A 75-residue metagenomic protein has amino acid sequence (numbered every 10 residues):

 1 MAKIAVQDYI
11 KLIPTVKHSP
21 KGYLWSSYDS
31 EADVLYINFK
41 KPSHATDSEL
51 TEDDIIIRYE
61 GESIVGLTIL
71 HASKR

Functional and structural regions predicted by a protein language model:
M1-R75: Small, basic N-terminal interaction modules of short regulatory proteins
